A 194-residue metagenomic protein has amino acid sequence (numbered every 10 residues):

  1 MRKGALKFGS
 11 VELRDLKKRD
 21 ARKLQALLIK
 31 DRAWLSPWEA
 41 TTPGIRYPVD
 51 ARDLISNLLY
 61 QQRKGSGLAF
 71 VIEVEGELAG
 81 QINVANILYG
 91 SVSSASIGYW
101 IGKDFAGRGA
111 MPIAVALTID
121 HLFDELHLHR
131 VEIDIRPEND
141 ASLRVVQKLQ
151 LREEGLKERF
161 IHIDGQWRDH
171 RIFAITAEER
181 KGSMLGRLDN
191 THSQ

Functional and structural regions predicted by a protein language model:
M1-K23, L27-W34, A69-Q194: Acyl-donor (CoA/ACP) binding surface of acyl/acetyltransferases
L16, L27, P43-D50, K64: Generic, well-ordered alpha-helical segments
L35, R46-Y47, Q62, R180: A short hydrophobic/aromatic micro-motif that marks alpha-helical segments and, especially, helix-coil
S36-S56: Conserved GNAT-fold acetyl-CoA-binding loop/helix
Y60-G65, L151: Short loop/turn motifs at secondary-structure junctions and domain boundaries
